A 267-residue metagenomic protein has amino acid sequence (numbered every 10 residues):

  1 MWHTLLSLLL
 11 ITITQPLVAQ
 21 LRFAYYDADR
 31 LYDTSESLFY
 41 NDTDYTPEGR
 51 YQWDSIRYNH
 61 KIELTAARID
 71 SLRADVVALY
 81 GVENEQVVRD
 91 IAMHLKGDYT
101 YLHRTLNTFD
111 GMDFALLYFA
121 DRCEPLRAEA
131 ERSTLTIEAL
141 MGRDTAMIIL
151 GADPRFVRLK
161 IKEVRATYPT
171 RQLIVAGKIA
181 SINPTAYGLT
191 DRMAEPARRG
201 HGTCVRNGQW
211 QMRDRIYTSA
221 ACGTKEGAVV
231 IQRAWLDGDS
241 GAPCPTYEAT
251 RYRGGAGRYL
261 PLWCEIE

Functional and structural regions predicted by a protein language model:
M1-Q20: Bacterial Sec-dependent N-terminal signal peptides
V18-H94, T105-L106, S240-Y247: N-terminal, active-site-proximal structural segment of metallo-dependent hydrolase catalytic domains
A19-F23, Y32-S35, D121-P125, E131-A152 (+1 more regions): Beta-strand-turn-beta hairpins that frame and shape the catalytic cleft of phosphate-ester-processing enzymes
L21-A28, L64-V88, T145-T185, R213 (+3 more regions): Active-site beta-strand/loop signature of hydrolases that rely on acidic residues for catalysis
Y32, I69-V76, G81, A92-L95 (+4 more regions): Sec/Tat-exported extracytoplasmic proteins
T34-L38, R89-A92, R127-E129, T185-A186 (+1 more regions): Short, solvent-exposed loop/turn and secondary-structure capping segments
V76-A78, V82-T145: Structured beta-strand-rich core segments of catalytic domains in phosphoester-bond hydrolases
M141, E163-Q172, A180-E267: Metal-dependent phosphoester-hydrolase catalytic domains
